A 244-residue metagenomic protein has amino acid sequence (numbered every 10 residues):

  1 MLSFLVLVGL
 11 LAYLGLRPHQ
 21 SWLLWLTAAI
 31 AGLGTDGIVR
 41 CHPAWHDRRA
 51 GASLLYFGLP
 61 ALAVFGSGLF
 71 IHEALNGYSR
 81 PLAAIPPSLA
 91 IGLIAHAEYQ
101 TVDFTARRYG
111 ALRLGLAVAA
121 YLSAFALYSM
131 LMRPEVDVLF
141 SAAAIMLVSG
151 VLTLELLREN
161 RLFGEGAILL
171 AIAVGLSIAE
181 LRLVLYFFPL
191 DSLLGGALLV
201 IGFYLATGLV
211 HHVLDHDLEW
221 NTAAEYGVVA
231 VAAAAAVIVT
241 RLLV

Functional and structural regions predicted by a protein language model:
M1, D47-P60, T101-A124, V138-A144 (+2 more regions): Cytoplasm-facing juxtamembrane segments at the starts of transmembrane helices in multi-pass membrane proteins
M1-A106, E219-A224, V231-V244: N-terminal topogenic module of multi-pass integral membrane proteins
M1-Q20, G166-V244: C-terminal transmembrane helix-loop-helix hairpin of multi-pass membrane proteins
F4-L11, L62-G68, A120-S129, S149-T153 (+2 more regions): Hydrophobic, membrane-inserted alpha-helices
A12-T27, F70-I85, S129-A143, L162-G166 (+2 more regions): Membrane-helix interface and helix-disruption motif detector
T27-A44, A84-V102, L116-Y128, L139-L157 (+1 more regions): Hydrophobic, membrane-facing alpha-helical anchors
A28-G32, L59, A63, A120 (+4 more regions): Alpha-helical transmembrane segments in multi-pass membrane proteins
P43-D47, V136, L190, H212-D215: Perimembrane helix-loop junctions in membrane proteins
